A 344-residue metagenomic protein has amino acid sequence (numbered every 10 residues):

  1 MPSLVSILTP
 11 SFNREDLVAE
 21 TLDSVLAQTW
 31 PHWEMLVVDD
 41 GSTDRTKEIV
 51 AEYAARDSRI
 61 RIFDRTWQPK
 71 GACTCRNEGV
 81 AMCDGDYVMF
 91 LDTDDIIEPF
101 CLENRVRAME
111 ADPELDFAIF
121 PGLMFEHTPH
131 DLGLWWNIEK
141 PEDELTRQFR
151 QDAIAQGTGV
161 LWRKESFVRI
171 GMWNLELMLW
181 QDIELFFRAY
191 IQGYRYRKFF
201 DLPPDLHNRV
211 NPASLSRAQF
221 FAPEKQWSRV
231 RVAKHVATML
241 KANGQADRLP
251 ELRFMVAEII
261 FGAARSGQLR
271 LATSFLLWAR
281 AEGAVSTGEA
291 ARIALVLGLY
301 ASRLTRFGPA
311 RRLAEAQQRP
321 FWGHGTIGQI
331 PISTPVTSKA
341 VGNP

Functional and structural regions predicted by a protein language model:
S3-S6, S24, E34, E184: Cell-envelope/extracellular polymer assembly enzymes that use nucleotide-activated donors
V5-L17, T21, Q28, V38: A conserved hydrophobic helix/loop-capping motif in glycosyltransferases and polysaccharide synthases
S24, P31, D39-E48, P69 (+1 more regions): A conserved acidic beta->alpha catalytic loop
R65-C83, N104: Glycine-rich, basic loop-to-helix element that forms the pyrophosphate-binding segment of sugar-nucleotide handling
A72, F120, K140-R229: Conserved nucleotide-sugar donor-binding catalytic segment
V88: Short aromatic/hydrophobic "clamp" motif used to bind/position activated sugar donors
F100-L132: Conserved donor NDP-sugar-binding/catalytic core segment of glycosyltransferases
E184, I191, K198-P344: C-terminal subregions of glycosyltransferases and related glycan-biosynthesis enzymes
